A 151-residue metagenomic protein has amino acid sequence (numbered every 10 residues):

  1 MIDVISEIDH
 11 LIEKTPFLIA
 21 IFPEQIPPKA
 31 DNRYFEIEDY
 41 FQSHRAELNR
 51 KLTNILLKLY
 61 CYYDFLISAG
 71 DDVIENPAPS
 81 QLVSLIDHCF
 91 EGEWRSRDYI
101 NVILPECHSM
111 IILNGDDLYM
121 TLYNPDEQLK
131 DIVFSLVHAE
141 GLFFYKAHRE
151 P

Functional and structural regions predicted by a protein language model:
M1-Y119, N124-P151: Structured alpha/beta or helical-core interaction and ligand-binding surfaces enriched in interleaved
